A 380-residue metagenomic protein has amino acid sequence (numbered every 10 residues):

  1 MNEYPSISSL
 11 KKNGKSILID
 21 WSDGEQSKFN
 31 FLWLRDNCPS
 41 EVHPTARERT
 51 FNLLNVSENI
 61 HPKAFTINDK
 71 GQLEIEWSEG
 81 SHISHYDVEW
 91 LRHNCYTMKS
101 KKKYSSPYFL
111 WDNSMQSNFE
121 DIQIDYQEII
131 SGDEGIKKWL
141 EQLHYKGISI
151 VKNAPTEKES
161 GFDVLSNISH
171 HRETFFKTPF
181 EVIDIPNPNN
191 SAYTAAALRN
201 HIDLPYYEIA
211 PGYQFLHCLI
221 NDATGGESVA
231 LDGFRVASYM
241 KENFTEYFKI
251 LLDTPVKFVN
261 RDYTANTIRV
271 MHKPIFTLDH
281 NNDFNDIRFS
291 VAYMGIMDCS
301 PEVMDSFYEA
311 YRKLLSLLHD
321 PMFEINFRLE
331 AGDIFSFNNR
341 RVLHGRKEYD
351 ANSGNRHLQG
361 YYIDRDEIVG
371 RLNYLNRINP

Functional and structural regions predicted by a protein language model:
M1-G132: Motif-centric detector for short Cys/His coordination patterns
T97, K101-I148, N153-P380: Active-site environment of non-heme Fe oxygenases that use a 2-His-1-carboxylate facial triad
